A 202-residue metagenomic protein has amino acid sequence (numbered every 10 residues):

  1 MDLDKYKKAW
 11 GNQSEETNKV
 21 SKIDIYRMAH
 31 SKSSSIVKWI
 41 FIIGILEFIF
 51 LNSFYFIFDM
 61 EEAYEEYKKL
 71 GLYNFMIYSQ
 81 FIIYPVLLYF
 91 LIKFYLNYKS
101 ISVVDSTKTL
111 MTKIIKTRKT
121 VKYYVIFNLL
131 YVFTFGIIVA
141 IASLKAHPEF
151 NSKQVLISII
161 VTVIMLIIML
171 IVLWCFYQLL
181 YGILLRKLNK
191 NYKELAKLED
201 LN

Functional and structural regions predicted by a protein language model:
M1-Q13, Y78-K93: Short, non-transmembrane cytosolic segments of multipass membrane proteins
M1-S35: Disordered, charged N-terminal biogenesis/targeting segments of membrane/secreted proteins
S31-E47, T117-N128: Loop-to-transmembrane-helix entry motif
I43-M76, I138-F150: Long, highly hydrophobic alpha-helical transmembrane signal-anchor segments
M60-Y67, L91-K108: Membrane-helix interface/capping segments
L72-L87, M165-M169: Alpha-helical transmembrane segments
V104-V121: Short membrane-interface loop/juxtamembrane segments of multi-pass integral membrane proteins
L129-N202: Terminal transmembrane helical module of multi-pass membrane proteins
